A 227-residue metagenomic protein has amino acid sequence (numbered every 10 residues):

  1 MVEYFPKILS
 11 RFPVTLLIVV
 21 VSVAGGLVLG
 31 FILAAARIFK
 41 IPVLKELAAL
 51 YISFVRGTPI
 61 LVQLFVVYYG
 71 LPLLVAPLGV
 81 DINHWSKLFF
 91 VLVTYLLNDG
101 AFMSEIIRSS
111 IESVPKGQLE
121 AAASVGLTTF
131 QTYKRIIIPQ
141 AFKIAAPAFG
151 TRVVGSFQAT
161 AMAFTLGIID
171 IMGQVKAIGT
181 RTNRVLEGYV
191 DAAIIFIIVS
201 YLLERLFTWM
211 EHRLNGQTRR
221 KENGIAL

Functional and structural regions predicted by a protein language model:
M1-L227: Transmembrane alpha-helices and adjacent helix-loop boundaries
